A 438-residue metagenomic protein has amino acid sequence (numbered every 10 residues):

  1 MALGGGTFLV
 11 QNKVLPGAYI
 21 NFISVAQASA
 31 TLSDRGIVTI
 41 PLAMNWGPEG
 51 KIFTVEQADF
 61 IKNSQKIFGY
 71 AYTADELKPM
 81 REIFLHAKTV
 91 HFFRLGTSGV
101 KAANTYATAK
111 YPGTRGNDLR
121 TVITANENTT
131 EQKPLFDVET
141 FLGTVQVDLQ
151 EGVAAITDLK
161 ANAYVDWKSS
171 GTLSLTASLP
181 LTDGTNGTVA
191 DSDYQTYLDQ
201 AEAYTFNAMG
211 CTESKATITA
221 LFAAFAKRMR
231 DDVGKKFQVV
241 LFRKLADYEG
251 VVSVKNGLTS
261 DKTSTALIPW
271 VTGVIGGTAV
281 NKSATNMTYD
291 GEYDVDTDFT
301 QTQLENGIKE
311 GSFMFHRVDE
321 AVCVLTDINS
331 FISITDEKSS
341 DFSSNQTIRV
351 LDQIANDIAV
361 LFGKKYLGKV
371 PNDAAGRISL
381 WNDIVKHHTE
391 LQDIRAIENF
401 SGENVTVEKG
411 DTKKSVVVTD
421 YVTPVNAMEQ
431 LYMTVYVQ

Functional and structural regions predicted by a protein language model:
A2-G47, I52-F60, K66-I67, D75-P371 (+4 more regions): A glycine- and small-residue-enriched flexible loop/hinge signal that marks low-structured segments
Y72: Soluble or luminal CAZymes and related metallo-dependent hydrolases
T406-Q438: C-terminal edge-of-domain segments
